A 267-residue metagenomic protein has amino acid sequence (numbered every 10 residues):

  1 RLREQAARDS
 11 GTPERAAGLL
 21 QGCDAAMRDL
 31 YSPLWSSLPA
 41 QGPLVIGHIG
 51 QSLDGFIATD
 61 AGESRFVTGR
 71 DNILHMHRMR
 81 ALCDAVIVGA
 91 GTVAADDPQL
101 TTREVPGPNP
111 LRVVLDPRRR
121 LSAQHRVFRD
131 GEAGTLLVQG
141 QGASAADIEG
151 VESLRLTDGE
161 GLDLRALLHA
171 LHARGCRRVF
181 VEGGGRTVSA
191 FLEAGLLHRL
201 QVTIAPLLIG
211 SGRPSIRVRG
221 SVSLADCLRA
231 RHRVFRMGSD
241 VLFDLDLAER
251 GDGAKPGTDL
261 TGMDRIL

Functional and structural regions predicted by a protein language model:
R1-L267: Enzymes that bind and transform nitrogen-containing heteroaromatic metabolites
